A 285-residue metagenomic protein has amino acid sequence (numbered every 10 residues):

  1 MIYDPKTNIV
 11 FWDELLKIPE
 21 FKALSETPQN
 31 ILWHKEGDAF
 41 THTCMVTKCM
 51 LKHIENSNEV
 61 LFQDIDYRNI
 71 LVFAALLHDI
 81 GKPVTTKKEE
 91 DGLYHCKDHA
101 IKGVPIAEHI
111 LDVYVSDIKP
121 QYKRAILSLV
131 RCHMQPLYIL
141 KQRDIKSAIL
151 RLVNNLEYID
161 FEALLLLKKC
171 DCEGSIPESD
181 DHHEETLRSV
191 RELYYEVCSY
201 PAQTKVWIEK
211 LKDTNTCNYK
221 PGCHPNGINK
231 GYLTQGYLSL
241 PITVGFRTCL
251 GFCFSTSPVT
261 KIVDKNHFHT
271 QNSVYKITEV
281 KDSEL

Functional and structural regions predicted by a protein language model:
M1, N56, H109, Y158-S199: Charged substrate- and nucleic-acid-binding regions of tRNA-handling and nucleotidyl-transfer enzymes, centered on
M1-E89: Acidic/His-rich, divalent-metal-binding segments that scaffold phosphate/diphosphate chemistry
V10, E20-A23, M45, A125 (+4 more regions): Exposed alpha-helical structural elements
L24-T27, N155, C170, L193-E196 (+1 more regions): Surface-exposed polar/charged interaction patches
V60-P177: Divalent metal-dependent catalytic cores for phosphoryl transfer on phosphate-bearing substrates
Y200-N266, T270-L285: Cysteine-centric segments in proteins
